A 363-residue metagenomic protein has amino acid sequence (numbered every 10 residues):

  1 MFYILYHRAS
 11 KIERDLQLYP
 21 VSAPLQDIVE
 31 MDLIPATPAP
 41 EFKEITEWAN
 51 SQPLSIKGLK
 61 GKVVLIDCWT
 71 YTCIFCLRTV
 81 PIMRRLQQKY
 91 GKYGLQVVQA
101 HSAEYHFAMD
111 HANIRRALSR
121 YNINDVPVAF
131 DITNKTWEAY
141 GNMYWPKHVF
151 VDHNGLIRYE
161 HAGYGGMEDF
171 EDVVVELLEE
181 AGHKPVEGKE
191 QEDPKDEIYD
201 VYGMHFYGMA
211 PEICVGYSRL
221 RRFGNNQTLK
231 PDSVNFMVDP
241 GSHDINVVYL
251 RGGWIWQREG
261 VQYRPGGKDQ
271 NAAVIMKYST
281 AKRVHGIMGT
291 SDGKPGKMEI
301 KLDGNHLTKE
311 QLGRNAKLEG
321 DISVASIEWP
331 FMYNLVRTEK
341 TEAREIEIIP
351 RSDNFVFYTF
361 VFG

Functional and structural regions predicted by a protein language model:
M1-P53, E168-G363: Non-globular targeting/processing and membrane-anchoring segments
E41-V64, Q87-Y90: A short beta-strand-turn-helix
P53-L77, M83, V97: Short active-site neighborhood of thiol/selenol oxidoreductases, capturing the structured segment around
K60-V64, K92-Q96, I123-V126, P146 (+1 more regions): Loop/turn elements at helix/coil->beta-strand transitions in domains of secreted/extracellular proteins
L77-Y121, I132-T136, M298: Structural microenvironment flanking redox-active thiols in thiol-disulfide oxidoreductases
A112-V151, G286: Short, internal strand/loop/helix patches that form the active-site neighborhood or redox-interaction surface
N142-Y144, V149-A181: Non-catalytic, surface beta->alpha helical segment in thiol-disulfide oxidoreductase systems
